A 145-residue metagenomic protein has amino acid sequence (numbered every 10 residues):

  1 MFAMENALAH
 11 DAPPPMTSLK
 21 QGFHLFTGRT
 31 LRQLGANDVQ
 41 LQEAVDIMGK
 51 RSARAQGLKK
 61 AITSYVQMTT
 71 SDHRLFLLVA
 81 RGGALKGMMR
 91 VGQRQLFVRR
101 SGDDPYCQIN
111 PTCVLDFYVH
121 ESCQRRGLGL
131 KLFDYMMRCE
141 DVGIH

Functional and structural regions predicted by a protein language model:
M1-Y118, R138-H145: Non-catalytic substrate-recognition and accessory regions of acyl/acetyltransferase enzymes
H120-S122: Active-site acidic-Proline motif in GNAT/NAT acetyltransferases
R125-R138: Conserved acetyl-CoA-binding loop-helix of GNAT-fold acetyltransferases
